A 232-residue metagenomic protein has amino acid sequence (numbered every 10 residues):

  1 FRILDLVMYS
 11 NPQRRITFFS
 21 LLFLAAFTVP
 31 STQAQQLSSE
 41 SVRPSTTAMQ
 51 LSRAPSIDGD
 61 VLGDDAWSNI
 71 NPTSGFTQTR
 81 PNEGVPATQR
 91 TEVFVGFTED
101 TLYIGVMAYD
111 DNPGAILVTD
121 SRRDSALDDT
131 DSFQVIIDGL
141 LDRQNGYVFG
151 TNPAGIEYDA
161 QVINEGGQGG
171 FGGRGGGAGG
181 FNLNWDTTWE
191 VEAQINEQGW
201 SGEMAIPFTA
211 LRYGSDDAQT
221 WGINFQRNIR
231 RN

Functional and structural regions predicted by a protein language model:
F1-M8, T28, M204: Generic low-polarity alpha-helical segments
I3-F19: Bacterial N-terminal signal peptides that target proteins for export
Y9, F27, A34-Q36: Cleavable N-terminal export/targeting peptides
T17-T28: Bacterial N-terminal signal peptides
A34-N232: Structural preference for beta-rich elements and adjacent junctions enriched in aromatics
